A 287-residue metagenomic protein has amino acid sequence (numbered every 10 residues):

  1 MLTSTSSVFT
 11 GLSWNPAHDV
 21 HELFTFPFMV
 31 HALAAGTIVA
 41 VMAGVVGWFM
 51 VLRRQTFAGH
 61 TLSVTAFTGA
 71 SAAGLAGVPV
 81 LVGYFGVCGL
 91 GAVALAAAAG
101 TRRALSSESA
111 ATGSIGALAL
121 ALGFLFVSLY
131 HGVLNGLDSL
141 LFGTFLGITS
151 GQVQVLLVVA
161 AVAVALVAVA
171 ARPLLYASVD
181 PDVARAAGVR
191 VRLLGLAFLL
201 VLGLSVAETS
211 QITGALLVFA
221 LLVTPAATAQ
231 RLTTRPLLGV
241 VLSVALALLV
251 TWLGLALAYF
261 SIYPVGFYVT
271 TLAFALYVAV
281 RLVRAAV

Functional and structural regions predicted by a protein language model:
M1-V41: Membrane-interfacial amphipathic/re-entrant helices at transmembrane-helix boundaries
L2-F9, G266-V287: Cytosolic-side transmembrane-helix boundaries in multi-pass membrane proteins
N15-M29, A111-R172, A197: Transmembrane helix-bundle core of multi-pass membrane transporters and related energy-transducing complexes
A35, V80-C88, S109-G113, L156-L157 (+2 more regions): Loop-to-transmembrane alpha-helix initiation sites
W48-L134, A229-V241, A258-S261, A285-A286: Short loop segments and helix-boundary regions at transmembrane helix junctions of multi-pass inner-membrane proteins
T65-L75, S114-F126, G147, V191-V201 (+2 more regions): Small-residue-rich segments of transmembrane alpha-helices in multi-pass membrane proteins, especially helix faces
Q152-P225: Helix-loop-helix "hairpin" substructures at the membrane interface of multi-pass membrane proteins
V218-F267: Transmembrane alpha-helical segments in multi-pass inner-membrane proteins
